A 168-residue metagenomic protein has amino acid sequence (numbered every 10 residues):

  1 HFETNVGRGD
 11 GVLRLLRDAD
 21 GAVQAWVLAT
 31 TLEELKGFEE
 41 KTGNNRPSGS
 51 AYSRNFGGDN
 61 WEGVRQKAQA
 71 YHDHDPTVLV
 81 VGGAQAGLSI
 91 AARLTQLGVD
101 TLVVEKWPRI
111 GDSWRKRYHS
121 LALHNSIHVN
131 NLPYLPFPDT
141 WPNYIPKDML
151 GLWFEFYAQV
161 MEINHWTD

Functional and structural regions predicted by a protein language model:
H1-F2, Q85, W114-Y118, T140 (+1 more regions): Tryptophan-centric aromatic hotspots in well-structured domains and transmembrane helices
E3-K67: Short beta-strand edge/turn micro-motifs at domain boundaries
W61-H72, L132-D139: Short glycine/proline-rich turn/loop motifs
Q69-V104: N-terminal Rossmann-like FAD-binding beta1-loop-alpha1 element of flavoenzymes
R93-D100, W107-H128: N-terminal FAD cofactor-binding segment of flavoenzymes
R115-W153: Glycine-rich active-site loop/strand segments that organize a redox cofactor
V160-D168: A conserved beta-strand/loop element that lines the FAD pocket in flavoprotein oxidoreductases
